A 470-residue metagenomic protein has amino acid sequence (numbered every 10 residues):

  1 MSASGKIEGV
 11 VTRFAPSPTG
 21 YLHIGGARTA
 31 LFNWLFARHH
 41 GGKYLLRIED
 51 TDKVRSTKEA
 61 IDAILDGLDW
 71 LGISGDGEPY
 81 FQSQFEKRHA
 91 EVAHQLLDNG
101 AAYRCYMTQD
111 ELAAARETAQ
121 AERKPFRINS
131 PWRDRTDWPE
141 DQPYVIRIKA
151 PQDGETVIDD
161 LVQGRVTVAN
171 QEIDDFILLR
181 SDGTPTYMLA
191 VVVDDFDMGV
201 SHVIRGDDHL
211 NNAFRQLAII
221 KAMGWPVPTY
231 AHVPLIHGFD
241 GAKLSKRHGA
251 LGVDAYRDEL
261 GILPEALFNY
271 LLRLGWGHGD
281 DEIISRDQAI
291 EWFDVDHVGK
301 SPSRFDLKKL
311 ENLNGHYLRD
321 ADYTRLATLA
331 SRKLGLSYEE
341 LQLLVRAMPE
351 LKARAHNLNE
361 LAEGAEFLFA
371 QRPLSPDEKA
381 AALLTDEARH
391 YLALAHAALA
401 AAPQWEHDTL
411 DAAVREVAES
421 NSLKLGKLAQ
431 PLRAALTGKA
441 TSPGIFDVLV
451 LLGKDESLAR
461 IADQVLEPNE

Functional and structural regions predicted by a protein language model:
S2-A121, N211-M223: N-terminal Rossmann-like or analogous alpha/beta NTP/dinucleotide-binding catalytic cores that position adenine
T12-P18, L46-D50, M198-V203, A413-R415 (+1 more regions): Glycine- and acidic
H23, E49, D175, D194-D195 (+1 more regions): Acidic active-site catalytic centers that drive phospho-/nucleotidyl reactions and related ester hydrolyses
W34-L35, D66-L68, M188-V192, L432: Hydrophobic alpha-helical segments in the ANL/AMP-binding
V54-K58, D62, G72, V193-F196 (+2 more regions): Conserved nucleotide- and phosphate/pyrophosphate-binding catalytic cores in adenylate/nucleotidyl-handling enzymes
D76-Y80, V200-S201, A250-V253: Short acidic, glycine/Ser/Thr-rich loop/turn "cap" segments at secondary-structure junctions
Y103-H232, H237-L244, V253, H278: Active-site cores that bind ATP or allylic diphosphates and position pyrophosphate for catalysis
